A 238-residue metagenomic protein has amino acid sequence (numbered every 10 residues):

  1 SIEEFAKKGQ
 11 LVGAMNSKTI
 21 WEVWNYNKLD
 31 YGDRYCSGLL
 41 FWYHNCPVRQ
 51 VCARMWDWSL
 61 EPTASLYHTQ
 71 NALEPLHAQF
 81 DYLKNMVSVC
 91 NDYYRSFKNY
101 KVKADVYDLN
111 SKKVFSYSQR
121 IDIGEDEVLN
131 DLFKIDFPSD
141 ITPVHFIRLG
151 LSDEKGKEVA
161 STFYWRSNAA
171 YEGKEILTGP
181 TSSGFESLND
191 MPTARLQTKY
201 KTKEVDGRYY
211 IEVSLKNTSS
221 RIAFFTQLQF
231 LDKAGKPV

Functional and structural regions predicted by a protein language model:
S1-K98, K103: Substrate-binding clefts and catalytic carboxylate motifs of secreted carbohydrate-active enzymes
C46-V51, S96-F97, K113-V114, G124 (+2 more regions): Flexible loop/turn segments at secondary-structure boundaries
C52, Y117-Q119, T162: Short hydrophobic alpha-helix segments
E61-C90, A169-R208: Low-complexity, acidic Ser/Thr/Pro/Gly-rich terminal tails and inter-domain linkers that flank the onset of structured
N85-D92, F133-K134, I147-S152, Y210-N217: Buried hydrophobic-core signal for structured, non-transmembrane domains
Y93-N110, K216-P237: Short acidic, flexible loop segments centered on an aromatic residue
Y100-V102, D108-T142, K233-V238: Intrinsically disordered, low-complexity Pro/Gly/Ser/Thr-rich segments with frequent PxxP/GP/PP motifs and embedded
I135-E186, V238: Terminal connector regions
